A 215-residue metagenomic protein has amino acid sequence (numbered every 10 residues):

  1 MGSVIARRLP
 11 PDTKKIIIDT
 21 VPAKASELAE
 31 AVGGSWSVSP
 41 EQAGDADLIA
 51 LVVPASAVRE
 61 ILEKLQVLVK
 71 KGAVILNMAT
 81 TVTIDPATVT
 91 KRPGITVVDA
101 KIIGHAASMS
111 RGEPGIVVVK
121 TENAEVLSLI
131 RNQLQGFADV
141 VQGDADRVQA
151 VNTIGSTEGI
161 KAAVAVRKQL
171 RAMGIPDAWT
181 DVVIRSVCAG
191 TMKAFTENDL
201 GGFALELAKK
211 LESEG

Functional and structural regions predicted by a protein language model:
M1-V38, Q169-A172: NAD(P)+-binding Rossmann beta1-loop-alpha1 motif at the extreme N-terminus of oxidoreductases
R8-P11, E30-G33, E63-V67, V89-P93 (+1 more regions): Short, glycine/charged-enriched secondary-structure capping and boundary segments
T13, R171, I175-G215: NAD(P)-dependent Rossmann-like dehydrogenase/reductase catalytic/cofactor-binding core
K14, S35, V74, T96-V98 (+1 more regions): Conserved beta-strand segments of alpha/beta enzyme cores
P22-E27, T83-P86, E125-L127: Short, charged/polar "capping" segments at the starts of alpha-helices and the immediately preceding loops
S35-Q42, V140-A145: Short acidic-hydrophobic, aromatic-tinged amphipathic segments that line or gate anion-handling sites
P40-M109: Rossmann-like NAD(P)(H) cofactor-binding subdomain of soluble oxidoreductases
T88-V98, R111-C188: Internal alpha-helical scaffold of NAD(P)-dependent oxidoreductase catalytic cores
